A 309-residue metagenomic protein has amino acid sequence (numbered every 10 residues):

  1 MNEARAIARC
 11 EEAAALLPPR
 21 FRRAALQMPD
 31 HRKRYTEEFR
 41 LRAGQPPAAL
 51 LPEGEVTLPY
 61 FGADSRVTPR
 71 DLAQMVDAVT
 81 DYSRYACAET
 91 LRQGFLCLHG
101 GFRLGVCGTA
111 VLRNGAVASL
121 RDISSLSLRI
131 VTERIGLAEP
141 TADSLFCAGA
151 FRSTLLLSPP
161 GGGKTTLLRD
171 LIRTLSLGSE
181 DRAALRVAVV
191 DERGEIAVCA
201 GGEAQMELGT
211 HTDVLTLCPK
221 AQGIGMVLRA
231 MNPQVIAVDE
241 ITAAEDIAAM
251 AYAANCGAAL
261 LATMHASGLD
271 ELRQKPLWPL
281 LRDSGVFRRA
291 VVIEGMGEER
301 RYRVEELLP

Functional and structural regions predicted by a protein language model:
M1-G100: N-terminal accessory targeting/assembly segments
Y82-F151: P-loop NTP-binding catalytic core
R113, A118-R121, R288-P309: Conserved P-loop NTPase
L156: Hydrophobic anchor at the beta1->P-loop junction of P-loop NTPases
K164: Conserved lysine of the Walker
L167, L171: Hydrophobic positions on the alpha1 helix immediately C-terminal to the Walker A/P-loop
S176-G225: P-loop NTPase switch/communication element
M231-G295: Conserved P-loop NTPase nucleotide-binding/switch module
